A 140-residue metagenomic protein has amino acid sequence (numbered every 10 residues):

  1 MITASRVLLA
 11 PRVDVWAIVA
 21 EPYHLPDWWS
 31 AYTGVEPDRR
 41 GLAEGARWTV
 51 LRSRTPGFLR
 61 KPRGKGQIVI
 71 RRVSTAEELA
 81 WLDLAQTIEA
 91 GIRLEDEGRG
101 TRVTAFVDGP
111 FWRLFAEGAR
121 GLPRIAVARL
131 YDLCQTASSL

Functional and structural regions predicted by a protein language model:
M1-E44: Hydrophobic ligand-binding cavity/cleft-lining segments
L9-V13, R40-E44, R71-A76, R93-R102: A short, structured loop/turn motif at beta-sheet edges
A10, R52-R54, D96, G109: Non-catalytic surface loops within mature trypsin-like serine protease
D14-V19, L25, V50-L51, I70 (+2 more regions): Hydrophobic pocket/interface hotspot
I18, S30-A31, V50, D83 (+1 more regions): Intrinsic disorder/low-complexity segments enriched in polar/charged and small flexible residues
D27, E36-E89, L133-L140: Glycine-rich portal/gate segments that line the openings of hydrophobic small-molecule binding cavities
A80-T136, L140: Beta-strand/loop substructures that line and gate deep hydrophobic ligand-binding cavities in soluble
